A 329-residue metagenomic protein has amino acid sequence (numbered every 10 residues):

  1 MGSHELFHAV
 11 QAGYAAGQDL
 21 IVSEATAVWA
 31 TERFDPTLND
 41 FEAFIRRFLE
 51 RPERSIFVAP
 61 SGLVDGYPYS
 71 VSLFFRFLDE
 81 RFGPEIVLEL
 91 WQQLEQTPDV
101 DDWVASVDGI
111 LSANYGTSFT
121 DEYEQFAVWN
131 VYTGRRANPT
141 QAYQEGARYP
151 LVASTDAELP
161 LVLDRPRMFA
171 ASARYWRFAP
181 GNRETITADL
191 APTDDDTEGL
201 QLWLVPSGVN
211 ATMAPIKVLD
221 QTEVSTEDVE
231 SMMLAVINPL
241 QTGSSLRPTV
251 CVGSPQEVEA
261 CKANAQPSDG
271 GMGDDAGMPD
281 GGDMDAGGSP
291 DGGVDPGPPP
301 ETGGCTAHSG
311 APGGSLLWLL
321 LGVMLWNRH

Functional and structural regions predicted by a protein language model:
M1-E50: Zinc-dependent metallopeptidase catalytic helix centered on the HExxH motif and its immediate flanking segment
A12, E32, P36, E80 (+3 more regions): Short, well-ordered loop/turn and helix-capping segments at boundaries between secondary-structure elements and domains
A27, F75, C305-A307: Residue-level detector of buried hydrophobic side-chain packing in well-ordered secondary-structure elements
E32-V64, L161-R165, S207-Q221: Generic detector of solvent-exposed, compositionally biased contiguous segments
E50-T133: Active-site-proximal alpha-helical
T97-P279, M284: Beta/coil-rich, acidic/histidine-enriched accessory regions frequently appended to metallopeptidases
Q266-G322: Ser/Thr-rich, Pro/Gly/Ala-heavy low-complexity intrinsically disordered linkers and tails of secreted extracellular
L321-H329: C-terminal membrane-anchoring or membrane-association module
